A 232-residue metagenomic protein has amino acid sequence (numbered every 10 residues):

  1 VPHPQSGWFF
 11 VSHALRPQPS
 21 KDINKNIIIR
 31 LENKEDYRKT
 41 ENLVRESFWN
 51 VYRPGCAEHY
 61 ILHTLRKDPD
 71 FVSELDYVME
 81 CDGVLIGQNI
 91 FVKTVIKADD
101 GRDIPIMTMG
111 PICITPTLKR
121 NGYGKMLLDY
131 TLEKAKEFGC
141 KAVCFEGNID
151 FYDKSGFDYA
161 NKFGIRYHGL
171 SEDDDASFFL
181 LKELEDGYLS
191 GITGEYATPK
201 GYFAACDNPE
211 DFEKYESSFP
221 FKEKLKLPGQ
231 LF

Functional and structural regions predicted by a protein language model:
I28-T40: A short beta-loop-alpha structural element at the N-terminal edge of CoA-dependent acyl/N-acetyltransferase catalytic
E41, F48-V95: Active-site rim helix/loop that mediates acceptor-substrate recognition in acyltransferases
T94-M109, K119: A conserved beta-turn-beta hairpin within the catalytic core of GNAT-like acetyltransferases that forms part
R102, T115-M126, F138, K154: Conserved glycine-rich acetyl-CoA-binding loop
M109, I114, R120-E133, F145: Conserved acetyl-CoA-binding loop-helix of GNAT-fold acetyltransferases
E137-C140, G147-D173: Conserved active-site alpha-helix within GNAT-family acetyltransferase domains
Y188-F232: Acidic/histidine-enriched, glycine/proline-rich intrinsically disordered or flexible terminal extensions
